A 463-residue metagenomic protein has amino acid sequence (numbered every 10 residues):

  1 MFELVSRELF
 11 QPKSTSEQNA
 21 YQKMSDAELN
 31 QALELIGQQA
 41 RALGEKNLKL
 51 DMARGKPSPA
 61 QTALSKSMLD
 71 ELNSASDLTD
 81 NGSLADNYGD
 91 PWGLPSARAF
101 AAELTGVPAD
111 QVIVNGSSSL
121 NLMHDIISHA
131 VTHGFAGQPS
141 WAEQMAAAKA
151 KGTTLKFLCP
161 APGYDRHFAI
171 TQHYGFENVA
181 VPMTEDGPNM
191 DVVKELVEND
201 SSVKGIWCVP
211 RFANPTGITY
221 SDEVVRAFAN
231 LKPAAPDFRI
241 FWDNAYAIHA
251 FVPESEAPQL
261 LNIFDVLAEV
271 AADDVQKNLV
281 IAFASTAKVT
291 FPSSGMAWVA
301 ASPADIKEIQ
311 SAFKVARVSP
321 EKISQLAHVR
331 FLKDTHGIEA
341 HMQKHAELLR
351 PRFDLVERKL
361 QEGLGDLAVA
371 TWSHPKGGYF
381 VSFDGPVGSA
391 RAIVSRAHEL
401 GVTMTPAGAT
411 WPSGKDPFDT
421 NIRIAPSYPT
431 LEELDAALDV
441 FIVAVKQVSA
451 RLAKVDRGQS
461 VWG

Functional and structural regions predicted by a protein language model:
F2-A97, A102-E103, E399-V402: N-terminal "arm"/small-domain region of PLP-dependent enzymes with the aminotransferase-like
D51, Q343-E357, V369-D384: Conserved glycine-rich beta-strand-loop-beta hairpin in the small C-terminal domain of fold type I
D77-L78, G82-P236, A247-D274, A390 (+2 more regions): Conserved core of the PLP fold type I
N115, L267-R350, A450: Conserved core segment of the aminotransferase class I/II
D243: Glycine-centered flexible beta-alpha turn that most often forms the glycine-rich phosphate-binding loop
S382-G388, M404-K446: Conserved PLP-binding active-site segment of the aspartate aminotransferase-like
I393-H398, L438-F441: Short amphipathic alpha-helices in soluble, non-transmembrane regions that often serve as interface/regulatory elements
